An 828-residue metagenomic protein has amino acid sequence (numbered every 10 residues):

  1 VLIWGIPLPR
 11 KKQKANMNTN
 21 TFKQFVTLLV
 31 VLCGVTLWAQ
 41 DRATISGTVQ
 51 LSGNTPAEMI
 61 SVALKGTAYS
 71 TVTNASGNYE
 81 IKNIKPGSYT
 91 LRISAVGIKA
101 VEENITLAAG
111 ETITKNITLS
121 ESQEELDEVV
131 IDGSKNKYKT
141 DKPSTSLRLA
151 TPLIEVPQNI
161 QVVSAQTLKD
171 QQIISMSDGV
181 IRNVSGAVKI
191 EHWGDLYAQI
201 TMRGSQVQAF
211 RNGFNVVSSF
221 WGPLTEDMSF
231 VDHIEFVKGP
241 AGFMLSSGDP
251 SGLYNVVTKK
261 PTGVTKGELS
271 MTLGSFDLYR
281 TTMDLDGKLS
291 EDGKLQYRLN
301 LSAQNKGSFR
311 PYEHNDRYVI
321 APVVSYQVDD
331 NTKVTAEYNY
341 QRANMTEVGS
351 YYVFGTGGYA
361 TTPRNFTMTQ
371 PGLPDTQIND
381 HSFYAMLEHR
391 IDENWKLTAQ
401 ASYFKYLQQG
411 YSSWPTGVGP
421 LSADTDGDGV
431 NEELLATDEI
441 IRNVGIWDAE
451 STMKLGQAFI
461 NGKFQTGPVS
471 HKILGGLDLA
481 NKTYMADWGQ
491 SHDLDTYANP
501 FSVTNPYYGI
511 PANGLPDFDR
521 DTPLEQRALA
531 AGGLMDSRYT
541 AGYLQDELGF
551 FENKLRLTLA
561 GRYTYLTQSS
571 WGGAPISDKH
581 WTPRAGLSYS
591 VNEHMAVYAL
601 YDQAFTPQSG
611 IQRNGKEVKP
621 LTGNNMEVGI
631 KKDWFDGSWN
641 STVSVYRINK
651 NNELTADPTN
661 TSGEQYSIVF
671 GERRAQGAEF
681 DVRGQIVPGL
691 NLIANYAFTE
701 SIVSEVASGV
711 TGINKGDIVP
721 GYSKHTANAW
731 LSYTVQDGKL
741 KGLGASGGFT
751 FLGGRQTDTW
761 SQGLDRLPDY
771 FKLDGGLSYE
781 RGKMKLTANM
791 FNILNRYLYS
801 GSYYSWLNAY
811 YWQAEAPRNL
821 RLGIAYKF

Functional and structural regions predicted by a protein language model:
T48-T55, I60-K65, S94-I98, A108 (+1 more regions): Short, acidic, small-residue-rich periplasmic hinge/interaction motif at the N-terminus of Gram-negative outer-membrane
K82, K189-I190, Q199, F214-K238 (+1 more regions): Short acidic/polar hinge/loop motifs at secondary-structure boundaries that mediate gating or recognition
S229-D232, F243-P322, V328-T332, F551 (+1 more regions): Outer-membrane beta-barrel translocator/receptor signature
Q304, S308, A321-R390, K396 (+4 more regions): Acidic/polar loop-and-plug regions of large Gram-negative outer-membrane beta-barrel proteins
D329, S451-M453, S470-L474, D478-K482 (+1 more regions): Structural signature of Gram-negative outer-membrane beta-barrels, strongest in the C-terminal barrel of TonB-dependent
R390-D392, K396-S402, Y406-S412, T622-A707: Membrane-embedded beta-barrel scaffold of Gram-negative outer-membrane proteins
V669-W760, G823-K827: Gram-negative outer-membrane beta-barrel transporters
T750-D758, S778-F828: C-terminal beta-signal and adjacent terminal beta-strands/loops of Gram-negative outer-membrane beta-barrel proteins
